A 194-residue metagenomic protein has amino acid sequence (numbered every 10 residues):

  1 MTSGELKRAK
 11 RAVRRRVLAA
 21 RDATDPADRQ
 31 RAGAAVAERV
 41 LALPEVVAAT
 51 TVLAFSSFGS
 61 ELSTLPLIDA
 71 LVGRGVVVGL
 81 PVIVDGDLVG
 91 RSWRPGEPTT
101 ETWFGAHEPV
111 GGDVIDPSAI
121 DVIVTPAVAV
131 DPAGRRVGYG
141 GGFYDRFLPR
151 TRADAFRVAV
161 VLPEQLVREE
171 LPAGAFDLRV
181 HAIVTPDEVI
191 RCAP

Functional and structural regions predicted by a protein language model:
M1-R8, A12, A19-A23, R74 (+4 more regions): Surface-exposed, charge/polar-rich loops and edge strands
T2-A119: N-terminal active-site beta-alpha-beta segment that forms phosphate/nucleotide-binding and substrate-recognition loops
F58-S60, V128-P132: Short glycine-rich anion-binding loops that position phosphate/pyrophosphate groups of nucleotides and phosphorylated
G140: Short polar/charged helix/loop
